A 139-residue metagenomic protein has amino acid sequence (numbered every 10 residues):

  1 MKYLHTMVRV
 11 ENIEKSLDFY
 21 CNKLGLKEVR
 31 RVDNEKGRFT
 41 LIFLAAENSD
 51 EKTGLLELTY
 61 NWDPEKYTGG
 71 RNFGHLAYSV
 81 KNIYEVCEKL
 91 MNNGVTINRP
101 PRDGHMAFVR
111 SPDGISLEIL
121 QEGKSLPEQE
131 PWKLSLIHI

Functional and structural regions predicted by a protein language model:
M1-L17, F73-L76, G123-L136: N-terminal beta-strand motif that seeds the catalytic metal site of vicinal oxygen chelate
K2-E11, I42-E47, E51-G54, W62-M91 (+2 more regions): Vicinal oxygen chelate
M7-T53: Core segments of cupin and vicinal oxygen chelate
S16-C21, L90, G114, I139: Conserved active-site tyrosine of GNAT-family acetyltransferases
V29-V32, F43, Y78, Y84-L136: Vicinal oxygen chelate
E35-G37, D50, P64-E65, G123-L126: Flexible, glycine-rich phosphate/dinucleotide-binding loops and adjacent beta-alpha linkers at cofactor/substrate
